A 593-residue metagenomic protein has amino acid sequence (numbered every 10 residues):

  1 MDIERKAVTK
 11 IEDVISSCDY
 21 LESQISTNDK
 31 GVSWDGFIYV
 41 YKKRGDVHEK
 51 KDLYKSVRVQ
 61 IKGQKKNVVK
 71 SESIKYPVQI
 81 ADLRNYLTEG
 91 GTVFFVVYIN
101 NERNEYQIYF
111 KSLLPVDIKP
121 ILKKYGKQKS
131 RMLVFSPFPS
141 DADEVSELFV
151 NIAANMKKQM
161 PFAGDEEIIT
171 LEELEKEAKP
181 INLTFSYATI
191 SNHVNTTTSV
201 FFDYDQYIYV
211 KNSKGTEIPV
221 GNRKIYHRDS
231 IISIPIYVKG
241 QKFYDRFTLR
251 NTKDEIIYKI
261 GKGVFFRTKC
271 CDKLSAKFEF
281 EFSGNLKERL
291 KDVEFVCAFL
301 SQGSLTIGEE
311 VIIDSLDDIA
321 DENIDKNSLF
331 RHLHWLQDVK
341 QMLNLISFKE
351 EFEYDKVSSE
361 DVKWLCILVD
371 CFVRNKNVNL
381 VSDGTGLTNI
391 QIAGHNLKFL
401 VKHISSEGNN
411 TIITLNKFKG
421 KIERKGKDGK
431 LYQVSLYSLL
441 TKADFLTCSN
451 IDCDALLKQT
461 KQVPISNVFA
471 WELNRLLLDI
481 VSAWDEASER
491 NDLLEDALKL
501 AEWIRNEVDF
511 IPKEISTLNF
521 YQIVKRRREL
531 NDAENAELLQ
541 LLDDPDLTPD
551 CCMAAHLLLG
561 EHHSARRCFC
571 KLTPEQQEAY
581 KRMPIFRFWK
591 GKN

Functional and structural regions predicted by a protein language model:
D2-P77: Catalytic centers of nucleases
Y54-P120: Elongated alpha-helical scaffolds
R58-R84, V238-C270, I313-D317, L436-V468 (+1 more regions): Generic detector of solvent-exposed, compositionally biased contiguous segments
V96, C270-N285, L473-W484: Short, hydrophobic/proline-enriched secondary-structure or compact coil segments at domain edges
I108-N151: Compact, glycine/acidic-enriched structural inserts
F135-D254: Charge-rich interaction segments
F202, Y207-S315: Alpha-solenoid helical-repeat scaffolds
F299-N593: Long, low-complexity regulatory tails in eukaryotic proteins
